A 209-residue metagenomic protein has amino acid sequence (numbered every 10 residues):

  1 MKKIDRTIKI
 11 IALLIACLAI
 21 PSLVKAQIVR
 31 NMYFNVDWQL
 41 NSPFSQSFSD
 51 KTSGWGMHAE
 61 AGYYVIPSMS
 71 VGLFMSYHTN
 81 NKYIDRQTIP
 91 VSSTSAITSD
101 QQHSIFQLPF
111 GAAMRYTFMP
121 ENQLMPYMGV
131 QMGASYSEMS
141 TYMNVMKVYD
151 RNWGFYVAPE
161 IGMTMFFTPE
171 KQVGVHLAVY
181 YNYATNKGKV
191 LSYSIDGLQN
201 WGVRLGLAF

Functional and structural regions predicted by a protein language model:
M1-R30: Cleavable N-terminal export/targeting peptides
K25-V65, M69-V71, G206-A208: Short glycine/proline- and aromatic-enriched beta-strand/turn motifs that initiate or cap beta-hairpins
R30-M32, K51-M57, S104-F110, L124 (+3 more regions): Residues that define the transmembrane beta-barrel architecture of outer-membrane proteins
F34-W38, A59-A61, L73-M75, A112 (+4 more regions): Membrane-embedded beta-strand positions of outer-membrane beta-barrel proteins
W38-F44, Y77-N81, F118, M132-E138 (+3 more regions): Transmembrane beta-strands of outer-membrane beta-barrel pores
Q46-T52, Y83-P90, E138-K147, K187-S194: Outer-membrane beta-barrel translocator domains and adjoining extracellular loop/strand segments of Gram-negative
P67-V71, N122-L124, T168-V173: Repeated loop/turn-to-beta-strand initiation elements of outer-membrane beta-barrel proteins
T79-R86, G162-F209: Predominantly the C-terminal beta-signal and adjacent terminal strand-loop region of outer-membrane beta-barrel
